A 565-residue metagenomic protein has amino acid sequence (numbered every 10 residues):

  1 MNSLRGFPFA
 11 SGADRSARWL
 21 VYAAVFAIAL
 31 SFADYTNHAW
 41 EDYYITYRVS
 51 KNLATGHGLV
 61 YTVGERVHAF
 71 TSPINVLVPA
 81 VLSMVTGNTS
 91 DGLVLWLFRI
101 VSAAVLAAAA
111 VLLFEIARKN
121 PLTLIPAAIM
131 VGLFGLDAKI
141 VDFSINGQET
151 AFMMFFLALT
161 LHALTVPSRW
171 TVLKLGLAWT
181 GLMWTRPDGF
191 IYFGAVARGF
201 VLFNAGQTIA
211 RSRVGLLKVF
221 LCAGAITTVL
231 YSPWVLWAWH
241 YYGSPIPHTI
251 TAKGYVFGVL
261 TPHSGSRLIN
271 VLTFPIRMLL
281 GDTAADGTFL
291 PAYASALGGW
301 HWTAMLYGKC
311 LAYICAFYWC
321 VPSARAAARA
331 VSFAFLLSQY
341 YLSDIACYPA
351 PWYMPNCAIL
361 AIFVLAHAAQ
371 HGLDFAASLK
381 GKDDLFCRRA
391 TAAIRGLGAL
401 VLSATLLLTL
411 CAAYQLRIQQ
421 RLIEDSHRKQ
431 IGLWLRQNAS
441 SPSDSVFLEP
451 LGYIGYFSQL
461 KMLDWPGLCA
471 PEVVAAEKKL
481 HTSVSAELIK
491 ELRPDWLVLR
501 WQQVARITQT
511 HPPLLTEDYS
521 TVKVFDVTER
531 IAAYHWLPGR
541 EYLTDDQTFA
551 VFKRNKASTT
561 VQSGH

Functional and structural regions predicted by a protein language model:
N2, A23, A110-F114, A197-N204 (+3 more regions): Hydrophobic, aromatic-rich transmembrane alpha-helices and their immediate juxtamembrane boundary segments
I28-F32, M130-G135, A158, V172-R186 (+3 more regions): Membrane-interface alpha helices of multi-pass inner-membrane proteins
L30-N37, G58-V60, D137-I145, G181-M183 (+6 more regions): Transmembrane-helix signature of polytopic, lipid-linked glycan biosynthesis machinery
T46, T185-P187, I191-G194, T303-C310 (+4 more regions): Hydrophobic/aromatic-rich transmembrane helices and adjacent perimembrane loops
Y47-V49, T55-T71, W239-Y318, Y348-P351 (+1 more regions): Membrane-lumen/periplasm interface segments of multi-pass, membrane-embedded glycan/lipid transferases
L97-P121, F155, L159, F317-Y318: Transmembrane-helix motifs of polytopic, lipid-linked glycan transferases
L112-E115, F152-W179, G194-L202, L360-H367: Specific aromatic-rich, kink-prone transmembrane helix
V401-G455, K461-Q502, Y519-G564: Membrane-embedded, lumen/periplasm-facing catalytic core of multi-pass transferases that use lipid-linked donors
